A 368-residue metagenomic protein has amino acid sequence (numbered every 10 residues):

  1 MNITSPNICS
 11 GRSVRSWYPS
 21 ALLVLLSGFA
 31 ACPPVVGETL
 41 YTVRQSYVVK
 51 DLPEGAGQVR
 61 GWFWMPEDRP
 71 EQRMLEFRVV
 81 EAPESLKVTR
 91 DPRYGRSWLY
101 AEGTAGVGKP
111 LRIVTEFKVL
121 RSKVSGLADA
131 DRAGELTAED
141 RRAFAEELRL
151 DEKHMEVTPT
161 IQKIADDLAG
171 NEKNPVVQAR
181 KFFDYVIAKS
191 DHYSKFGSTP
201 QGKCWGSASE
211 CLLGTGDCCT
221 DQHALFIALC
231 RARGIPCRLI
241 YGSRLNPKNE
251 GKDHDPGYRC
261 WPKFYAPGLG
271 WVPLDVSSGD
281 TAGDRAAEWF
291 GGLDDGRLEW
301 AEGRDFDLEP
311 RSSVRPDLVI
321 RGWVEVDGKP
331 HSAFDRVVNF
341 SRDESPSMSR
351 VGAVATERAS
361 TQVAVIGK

Functional and structural regions predicted by a protein language model:
M1-R15: N-terminal secretory signal peptides that target proteins for export/translocation
S10, D91, R112-Y193, P200-S209 (+1 more regions): Acidic low-complexity segments
Y18-A31: Bacterial N-terminal signal peptides
P34-S125: Intrinsically disordered, low-complexity N-terminal segments that are enriched in acidic
E54, H154, T158, E172-A179 (+3 more regions): Solvent-exposed, acidic/flexible segments
K181-K195, L225-A228, A232, P267: Glycine-rich, acidic and aromatic/proline-enriched surface loops and short helix-turn segments that act as binding
D221-S313: Hydrophobic/aromatic-rich core segments of domains that either
W289, L293-K368: Low-complexity, Gly/Ser/Thr/Pro-rich intrinsically disordered linker/tail segments
